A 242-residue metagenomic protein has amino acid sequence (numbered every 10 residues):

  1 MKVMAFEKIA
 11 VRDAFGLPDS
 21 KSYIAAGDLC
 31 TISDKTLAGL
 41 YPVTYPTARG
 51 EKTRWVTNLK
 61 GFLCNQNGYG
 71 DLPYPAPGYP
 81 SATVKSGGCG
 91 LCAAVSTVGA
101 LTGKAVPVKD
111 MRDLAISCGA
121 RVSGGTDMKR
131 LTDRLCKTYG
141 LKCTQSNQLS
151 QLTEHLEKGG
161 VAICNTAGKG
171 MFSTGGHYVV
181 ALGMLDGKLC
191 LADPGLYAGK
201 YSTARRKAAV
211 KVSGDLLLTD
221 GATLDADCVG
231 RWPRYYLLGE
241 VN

Functional and structural regions predicted by a protein language model:
K2-A48: Beta-loop motif signature
V3, K21-I24, N58-R121, K207: Active-site-adjacent structural segments surrounding the nucleophilic cysteine of cysteine proteases and isopeptidases
E7, A26-D28, L37-G39, G50-K52 (+3 more regions): Residues that flank catalytic or metal-binding motifs in active/ligand-binding sites
T44-G61: Boundary regions of SH3-family modules and the immediately adjacent low-complexity/disordered segments in eukaryotic
K104-L152: Catalytic cysteine-centered active-site loop
K142-K200: Active-site-adjacent substructure of cysteine-protease-like catalytic cores
M184-N242: Noncatalytic regulatory segments and standalone regulatory/sensor domains
